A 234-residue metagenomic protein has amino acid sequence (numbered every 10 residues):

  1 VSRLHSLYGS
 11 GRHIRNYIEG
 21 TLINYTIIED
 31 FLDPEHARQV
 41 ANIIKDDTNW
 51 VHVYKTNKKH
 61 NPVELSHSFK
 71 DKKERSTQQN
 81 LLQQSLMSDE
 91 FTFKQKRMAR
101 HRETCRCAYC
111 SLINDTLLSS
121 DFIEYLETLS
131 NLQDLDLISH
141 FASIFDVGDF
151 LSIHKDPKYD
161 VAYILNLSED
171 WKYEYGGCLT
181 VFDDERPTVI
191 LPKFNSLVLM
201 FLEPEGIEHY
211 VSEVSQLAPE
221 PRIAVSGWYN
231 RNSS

Functional and structural regions predicted by a protein language model:
R3, L7, I14-Y125: Non-heme Fe(II)/2-oxoglutarate
R3-L4, S143-D149, I153-D160, S168-S234: Catalytic core of Fe(II)/2-oxoglutarate
E35-H36, I44-H52, S130, W171 (+2 more regions): A generic secondary-structure signal for well-formed alpha-helical elements
C110-N114, S130-L132, D149-S152: Short helix-to-loop capping/linker segments positioned immediately adjacent to catalytic or ligand/cofactor-binding
S120-E124, V161, K193: A structural signal for well-ordered alpha-helical segments within the folded catalytic domains of diverse enzymes
N131-F141: A short coil-to-beta-strand element that immediately follows conserved catalytic motifs
